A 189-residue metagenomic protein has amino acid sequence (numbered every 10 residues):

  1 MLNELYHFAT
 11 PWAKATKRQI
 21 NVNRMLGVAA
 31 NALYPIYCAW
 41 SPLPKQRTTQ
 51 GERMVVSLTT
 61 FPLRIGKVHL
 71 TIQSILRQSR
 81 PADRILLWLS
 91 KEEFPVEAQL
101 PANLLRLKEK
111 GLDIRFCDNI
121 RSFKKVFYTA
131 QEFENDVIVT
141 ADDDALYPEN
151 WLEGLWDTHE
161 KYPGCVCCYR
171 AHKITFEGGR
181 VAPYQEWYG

Functional and structural regions predicted by a protein language model:
L2-R77: N-proximal low-complexity "stem/linker" segments adjacent to membrane-targeting elements
R64-G66, E92-L100, F176: Short, charged/polar "capping" segments at the starts of alpha-helices and the immediately preceding loops
T71-D83, N103-L107: Short, acidic, metal-binding catalytic loop of nucleotide-sugar glycosyltransferases
D83-F94, R115: Short beta-strand/loop segment that forms part of the nucleotide-sugar
L105-R121: Conserved donor nucleotide-binding strand/loop of the catalytic core
C117, V126-V137: Active-site nucleotide-sugar/metal-binding loop of Leloir-type enzymes
A130, L146-G189: Conserved catalytic core of nucleotide-sugar-dependent glycosyltransferases
N135-L146: Short beta-strand-to-loop acidic/aromatic patch adjacent to the donor-nucleotide binding site
